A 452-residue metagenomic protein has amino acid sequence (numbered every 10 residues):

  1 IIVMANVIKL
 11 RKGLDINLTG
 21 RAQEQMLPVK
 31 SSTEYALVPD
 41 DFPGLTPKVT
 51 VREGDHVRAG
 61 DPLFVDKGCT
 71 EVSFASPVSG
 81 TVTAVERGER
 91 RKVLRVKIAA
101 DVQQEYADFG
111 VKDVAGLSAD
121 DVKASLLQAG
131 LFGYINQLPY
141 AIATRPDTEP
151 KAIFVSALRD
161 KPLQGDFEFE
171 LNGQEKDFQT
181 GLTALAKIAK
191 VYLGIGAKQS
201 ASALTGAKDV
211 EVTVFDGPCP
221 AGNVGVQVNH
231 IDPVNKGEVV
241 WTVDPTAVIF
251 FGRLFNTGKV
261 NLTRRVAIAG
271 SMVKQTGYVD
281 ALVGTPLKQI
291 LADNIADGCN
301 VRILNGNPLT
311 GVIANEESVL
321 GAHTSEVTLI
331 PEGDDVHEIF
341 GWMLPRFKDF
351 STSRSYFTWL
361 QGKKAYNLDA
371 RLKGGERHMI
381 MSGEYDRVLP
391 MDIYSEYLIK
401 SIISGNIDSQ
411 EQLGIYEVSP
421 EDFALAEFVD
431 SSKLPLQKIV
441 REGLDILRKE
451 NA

Functional and structural regions predicted by a protein language model:
I2-T50, V65, F215: N-terminal, Lys/Arg-enriched amphipathic/low-complexity engagement segments that precede the first folded domain
L45, V51, G68-E71, Q275: Short, solvent-exposed loop/turn positions at domain surfaces that link secondary-structure elements or cap domain
V51-V65, A84: Short, well-structured beta-strand-loop connectors
D61, K67, V78, E86 (+1 more regions): Glycine-rich, histidine-containing beta strand-loop boundary motifs that form or position
E71-S79: Short coil-to-beta-strand transition motifs
V72, E86-A452: Buried, small/hydrophobic-residue-enriched core segments of structured protein domains
